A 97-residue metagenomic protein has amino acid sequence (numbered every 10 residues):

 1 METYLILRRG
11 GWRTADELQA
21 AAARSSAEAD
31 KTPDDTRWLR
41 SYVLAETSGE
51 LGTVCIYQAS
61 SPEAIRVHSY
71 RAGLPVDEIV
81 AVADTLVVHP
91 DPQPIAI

Functional and structural regions predicted by a protein language model:
M1-R40, L44, P62, V67 (+1 more regions): Short S/T/G/P-rich N-terminal loop/turn motif that feeds into the first structured element of a domain
T3, E50-G52: Short, solvent-exposed beta-strand edge segments and adjacent coil->beta transition regions
W38, V43, G49, I79-V82: Generic preference for hydrophobic/aromatic residues in regular secondary structure cores
V43-E46, T53-Y57: Amphipathic, hydrophobic secondary-structure cores in small proteins
Q58-V88: An amphipathic, aromatic/His-enriched active-site/gating alpha helix that lines ligand/cofactor pockets
